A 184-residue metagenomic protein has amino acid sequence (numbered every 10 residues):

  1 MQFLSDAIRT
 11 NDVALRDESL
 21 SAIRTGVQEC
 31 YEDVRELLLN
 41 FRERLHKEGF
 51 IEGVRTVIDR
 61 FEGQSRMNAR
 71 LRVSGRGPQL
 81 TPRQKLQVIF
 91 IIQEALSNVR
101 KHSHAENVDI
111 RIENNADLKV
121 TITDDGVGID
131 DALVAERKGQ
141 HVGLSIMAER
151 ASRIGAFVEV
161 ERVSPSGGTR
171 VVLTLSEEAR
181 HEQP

Functional and structural regions predicted by a protein language model:
M1-P184: Coiled-coil dimerization/phosphotransfer module
